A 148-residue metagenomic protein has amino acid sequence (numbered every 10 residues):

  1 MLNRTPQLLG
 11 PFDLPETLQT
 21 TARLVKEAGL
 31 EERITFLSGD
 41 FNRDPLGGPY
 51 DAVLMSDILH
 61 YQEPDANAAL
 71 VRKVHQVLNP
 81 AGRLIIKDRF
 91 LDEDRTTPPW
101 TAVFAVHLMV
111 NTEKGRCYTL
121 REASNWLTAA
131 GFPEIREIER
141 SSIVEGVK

Functional and structural regions predicted by a protein language model:
L2-K148: Alpha-helical subdomain
